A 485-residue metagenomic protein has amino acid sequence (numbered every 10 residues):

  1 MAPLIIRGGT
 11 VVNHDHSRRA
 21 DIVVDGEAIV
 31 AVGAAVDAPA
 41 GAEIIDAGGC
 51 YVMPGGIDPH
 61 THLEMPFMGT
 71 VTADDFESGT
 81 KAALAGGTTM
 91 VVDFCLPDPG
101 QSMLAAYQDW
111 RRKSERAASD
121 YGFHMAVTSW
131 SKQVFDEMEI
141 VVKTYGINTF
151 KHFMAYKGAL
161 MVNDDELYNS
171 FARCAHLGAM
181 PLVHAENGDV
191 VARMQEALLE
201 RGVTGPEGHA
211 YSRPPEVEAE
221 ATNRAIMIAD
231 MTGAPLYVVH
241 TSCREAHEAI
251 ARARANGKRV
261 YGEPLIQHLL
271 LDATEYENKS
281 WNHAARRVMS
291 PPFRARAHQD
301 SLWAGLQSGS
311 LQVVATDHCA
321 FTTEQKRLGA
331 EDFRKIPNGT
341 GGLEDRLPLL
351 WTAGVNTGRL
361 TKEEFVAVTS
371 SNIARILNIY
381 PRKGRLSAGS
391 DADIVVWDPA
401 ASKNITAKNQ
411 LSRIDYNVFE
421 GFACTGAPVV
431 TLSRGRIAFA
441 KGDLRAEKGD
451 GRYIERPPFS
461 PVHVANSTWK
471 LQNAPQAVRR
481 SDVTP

Functional and structural regions predicted by a protein language model:
M1-P54: Histidine-rich, glycine-flanked metal-binding segment
G9, E27, G49, H60 (+15 more regions): Divalent metal-coordination and catalytic microenvironments
A47-R116, Q133: Metal-associated gating/positioning segment near the N- to mid-region
R112-V127: A glycine-rich helix N-cap at a beta->alpha junction
D136-V314: Histidine/acidic residue-rich metal-binding segments in metalloenzymes
T204-P235, R286, S308, Q312-V314 (+1 more regions): His/Asp/Glu-enriched, well-ordered alpha-helical/loop segment that forms or immediately abuts the divalent-metal
L328-D332, A388-I454: C-terminal cap of metal-dependent C-N hydrolases
K441-P485: Intein/HINT protein-splicing elements and their conserved insertion hotspots or analogous self-processing inserts
